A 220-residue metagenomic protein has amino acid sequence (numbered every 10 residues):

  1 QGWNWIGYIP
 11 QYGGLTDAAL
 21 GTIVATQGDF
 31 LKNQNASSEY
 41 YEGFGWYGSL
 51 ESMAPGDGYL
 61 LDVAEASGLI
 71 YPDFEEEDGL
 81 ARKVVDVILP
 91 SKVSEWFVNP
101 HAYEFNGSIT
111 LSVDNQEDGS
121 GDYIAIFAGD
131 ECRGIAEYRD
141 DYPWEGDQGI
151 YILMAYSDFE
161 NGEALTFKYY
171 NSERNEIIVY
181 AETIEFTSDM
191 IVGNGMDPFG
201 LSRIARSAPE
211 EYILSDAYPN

Functional and structural regions predicted by a protein language model:
Q1-F199: N-terminal exported-region signature
N4, A217-N220: Asparagine-centered polar/low-complexity signal
L201-I204: C-terminal low-complexity, glycine/proline- and small-hydrophobic-enriched intrinsically disordered tails that act as
R206-Y218: Glycine-centered coil/turn sites that cap beta-strands in beta-rich domains
